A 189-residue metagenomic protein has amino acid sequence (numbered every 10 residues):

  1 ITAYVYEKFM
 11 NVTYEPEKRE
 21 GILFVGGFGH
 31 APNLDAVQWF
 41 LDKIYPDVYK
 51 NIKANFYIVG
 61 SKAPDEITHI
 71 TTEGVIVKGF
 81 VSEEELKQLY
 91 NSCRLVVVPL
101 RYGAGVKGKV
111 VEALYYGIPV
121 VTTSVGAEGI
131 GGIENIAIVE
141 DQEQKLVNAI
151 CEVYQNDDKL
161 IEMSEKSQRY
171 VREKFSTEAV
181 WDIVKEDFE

Functional and structural regions predicted by a protein language model:
A3-E85, N91-S92: Conserved catalytic-core segment of nucleotide-activated headgroup transferases in glycan assembly
G29-P32, G105, I138, R172: Glycosyltransferase donor-binding loop in the core domain
L34, K87, K107, I161: Glycine-rich phosphate-binding loop at the start of an alpha helix
N91-G105, I118-P119: Acidic donor-binding loop of glycosyltransferase active sites
K109-A113, P119-T122: Short hydrophobic beta-strand element within catalytic cores of glycosyltransferases and related nucleotide-activated
S124-V139: Short acidic/histidine- and often glycine-rich active-site loop of Leloir-type glycosyltransferases that engages
I136-Q144, E152-D157: Conserved acidic donor-binding segment of nucleotide-sugar-dependent glycosyltransferases
D158-F188: A charged, aromatic-enriched C-terminal amphipathic alpha-helix characteristic of glycosyltransferases across folds
